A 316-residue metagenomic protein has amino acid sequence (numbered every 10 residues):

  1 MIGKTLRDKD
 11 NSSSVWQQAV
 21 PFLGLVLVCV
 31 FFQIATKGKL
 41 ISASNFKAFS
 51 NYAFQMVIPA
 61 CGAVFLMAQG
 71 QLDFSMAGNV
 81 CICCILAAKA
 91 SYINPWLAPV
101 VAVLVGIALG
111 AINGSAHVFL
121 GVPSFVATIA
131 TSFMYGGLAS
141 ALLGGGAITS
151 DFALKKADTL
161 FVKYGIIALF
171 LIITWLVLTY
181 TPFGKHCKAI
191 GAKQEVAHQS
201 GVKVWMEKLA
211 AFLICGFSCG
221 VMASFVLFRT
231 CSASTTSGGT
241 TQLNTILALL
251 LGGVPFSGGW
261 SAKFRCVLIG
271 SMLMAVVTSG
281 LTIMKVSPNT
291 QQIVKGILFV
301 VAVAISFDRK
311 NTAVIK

Functional and structural regions predicted by a protein language model:
M1-V30, I172, A192-M206, S279-K316: Cytosolic-side transmembrane-helix boundaries in multi-pass membrane proteins
R7-S13, Q69-L72, I107-T149, Y180 (+2 more regions): Short loop segments and helix-boundary regions at transmembrane helix junctions of multi-pass inner-membrane proteins
P21-Q33, G62-A63, S132-G137, I166-V177 (+4 more regions): Hydrophobic core segments of alpha-helical transmembrane domains in multi-pass membrane transport and ion-translocation
L27-T36, I41-Y92, H117, G121 (+2 more regions): Single transmembrane alpha-helix segments in multi-pass membrane proteins
G38-A48, A157, L178, F212 (+2 more regions): Inter-helical junctions in multi-pass inner-membrane proteins, predominant in energy-converting antiporter-like
I93-W96, V100-A102, A108-N113, H117 (+1 more regions): Helix-loop-helix "hairpin" substructures at the membrane interface of multi-pass membrane proteins
L120, S124-F183, L209-A210, R229-G238 (+2 more regions): Transmembrane helix-bundle core of multi-pass membrane transporters and related energy-transducing complexes
S234-I293: Transmembrane alpha-helical segments in multi-pass inner-membrane proteins
